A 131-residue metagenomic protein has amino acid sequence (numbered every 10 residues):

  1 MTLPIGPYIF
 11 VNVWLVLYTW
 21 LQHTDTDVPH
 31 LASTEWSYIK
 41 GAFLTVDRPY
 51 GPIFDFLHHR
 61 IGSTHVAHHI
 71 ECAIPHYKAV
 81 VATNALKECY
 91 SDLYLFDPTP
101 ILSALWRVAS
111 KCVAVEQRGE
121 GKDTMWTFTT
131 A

Functional and structural regions predicted by a protein language model:
M1-A131: Hydrophobic transmembrane helical bundles of multi-pass organellar membrane proteins
